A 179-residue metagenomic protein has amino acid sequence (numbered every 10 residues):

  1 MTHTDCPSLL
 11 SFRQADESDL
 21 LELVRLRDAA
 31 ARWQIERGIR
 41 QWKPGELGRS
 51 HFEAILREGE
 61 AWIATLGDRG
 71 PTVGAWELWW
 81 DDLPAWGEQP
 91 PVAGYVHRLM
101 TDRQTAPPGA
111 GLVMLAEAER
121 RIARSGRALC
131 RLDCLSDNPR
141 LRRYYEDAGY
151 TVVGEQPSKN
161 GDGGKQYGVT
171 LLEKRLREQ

Functional and structural regions predicted by a protein language model:
M1-S18, E178-Q179: Conserved N-terminal entry element of GNAT/NAT acetyltransferase domains
E17, D28-A106, L112-E117, R121 (+2 more regions): Acetyl-CoA-dependent GNAT
E22, E117, R121, R143-Y144: Structural preference for long, well-ordered alpha-helical segments within the folded cores of structured domains
L23, R27: Hydrophobic "lid"/C-terminal helical patch of Rossmann-like NAD(P)-dependent dehydrogenase/epimerase domains
G111, L115, D137-L141, P157-K165: Short glycine/proline-centered loop/turn elements that form peptide/ligand docking sites
L115, I122-C134: Conserved GNAT acetyl-CoA-binding A-motif
R131-C134, E146-V169: Conserved catalytic-core motifs of GNAT/GCN5-like acyltransferases
